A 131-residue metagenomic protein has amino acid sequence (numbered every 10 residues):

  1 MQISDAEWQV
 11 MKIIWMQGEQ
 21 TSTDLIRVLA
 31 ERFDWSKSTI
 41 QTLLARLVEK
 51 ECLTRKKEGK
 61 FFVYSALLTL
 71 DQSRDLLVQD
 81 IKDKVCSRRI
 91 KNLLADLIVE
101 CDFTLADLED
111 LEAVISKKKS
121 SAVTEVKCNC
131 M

Functional and structural regions predicted by a protein language model:
I3-A6, E58-L77: Short, cationic-aromatic polyanion-contact patches
D5-I13, D24: Pre-recognition alpha-helix immediately N-terminal to the DNA-recognition helix within helix-turn-helix or winged-helix
Q20-V28: Short acidic, hydrophobic short linear motifs in intrinsically disordered regions
R27-W35: Short helix-coil junctions and helix-kink-helix linkers
L44-A45: Short, hydrophobic-biased segments on the C-terminal half of alpha helices that form "recognition helices"
E51: Glycine-centered, phosphate/nucleic-acid-interacting loop/turn motifs that mediate DNA/RNA or nucleotide
T69-L94: Conserved segment of winged-helix/HTH DNA-binding domains
L76, V99-M131: C-terminal regulatory/oligomerization modules of transcriptional regulators
